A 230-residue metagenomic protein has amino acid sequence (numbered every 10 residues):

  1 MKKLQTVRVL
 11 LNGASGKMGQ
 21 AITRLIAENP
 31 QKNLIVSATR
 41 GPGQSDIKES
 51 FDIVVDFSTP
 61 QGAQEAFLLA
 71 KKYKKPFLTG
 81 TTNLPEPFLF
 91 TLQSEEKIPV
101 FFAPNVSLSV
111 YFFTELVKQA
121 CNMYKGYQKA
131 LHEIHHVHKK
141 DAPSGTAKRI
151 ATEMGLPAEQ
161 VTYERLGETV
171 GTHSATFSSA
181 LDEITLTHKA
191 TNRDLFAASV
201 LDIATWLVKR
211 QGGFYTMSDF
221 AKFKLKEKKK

Functional and structural regions predicted by a protein language model:
R8-N12, K17-K48, Q61, K125-K230: C-terminal substrate-binding/catalytic lobe of Rossmann-fold NAD(P)-dependent oxidoreductases
I22, A66, L89-L92, L116 (+3 more regions): Aromatic/hydrophobic pocket-lining residues that form π-stacking "cages" and hydrophobic walls in ligand
I26, A70, Q93-E95, Y124: A generic structural signal for well-ordered alpha-helical segments
L34, F77-L78, P99-F102: Hydrophobic beta-strand scaffold residues
I47-V55, K72-F77: Short acidic/histidine-rich motifs immediately flanking catalytic phosphotransfer sites in two-component signaling
S58-T59, T82: Short glycine-/small-residue-rich Rossmann-like dinucleotide-binding loops
L69-P87: ADP-ribose/adenylate-binding Rossmann-like module
T81-F101, L108-Q119: Rossmann-fold NAD(P)-binding glycine/threonine-rich loop
